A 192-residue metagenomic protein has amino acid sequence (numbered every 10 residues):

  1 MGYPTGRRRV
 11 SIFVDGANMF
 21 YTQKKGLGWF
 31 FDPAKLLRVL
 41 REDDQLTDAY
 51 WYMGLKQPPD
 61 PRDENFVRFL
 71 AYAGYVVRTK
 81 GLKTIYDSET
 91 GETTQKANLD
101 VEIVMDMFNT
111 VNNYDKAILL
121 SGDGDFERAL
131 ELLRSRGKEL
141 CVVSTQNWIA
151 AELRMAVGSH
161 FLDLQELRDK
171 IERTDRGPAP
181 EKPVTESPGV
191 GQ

Functional and structural regions predicted by a protein language model:
M1-Q192: Terminal and domain-boundary accessory regions
